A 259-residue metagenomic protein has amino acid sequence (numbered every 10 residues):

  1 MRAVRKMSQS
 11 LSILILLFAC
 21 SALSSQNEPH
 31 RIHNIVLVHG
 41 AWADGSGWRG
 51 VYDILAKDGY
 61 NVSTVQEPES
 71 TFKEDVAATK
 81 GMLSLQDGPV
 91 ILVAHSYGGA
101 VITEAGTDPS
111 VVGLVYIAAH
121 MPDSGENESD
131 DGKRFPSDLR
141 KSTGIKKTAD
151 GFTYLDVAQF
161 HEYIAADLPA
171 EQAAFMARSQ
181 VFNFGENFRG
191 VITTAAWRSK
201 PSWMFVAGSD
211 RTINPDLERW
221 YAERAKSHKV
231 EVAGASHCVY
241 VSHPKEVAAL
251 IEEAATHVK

Functional and structural regions predicted by a protein language model:
S10-S21: Bacterial N-terminal signal peptides
E28-G88: Active-site catalytic motif of lipid deacylating hydrolases and related acyltransferases
V93-G98, I102: Gly/Ala-rich beta-loop-alpha elbow adjacent to hydrolase catalytic centers
S110-V157, H161, F184-N187: Flexible "cap/lid" loop of the alpha/beta hydrolase fold
A177-A196: Active-site nucleophile elbow and catalytic-triad environment of alpha/beta-hydrolase enzymes
M204-V206: Short beta-strand/loop motif that positions the catalytic acidic residue of the alpha/beta-hydrolase fold
G208-A235, V241: Conserved loop-alpha-helix segment in the C-terminal half of the alpha/beta-hydrolase fold that carries the catalytic
H228-K259: Catalytic active-site module of serine/aspartate enzymes centered on a nucleophile-bearing elbow/loop
